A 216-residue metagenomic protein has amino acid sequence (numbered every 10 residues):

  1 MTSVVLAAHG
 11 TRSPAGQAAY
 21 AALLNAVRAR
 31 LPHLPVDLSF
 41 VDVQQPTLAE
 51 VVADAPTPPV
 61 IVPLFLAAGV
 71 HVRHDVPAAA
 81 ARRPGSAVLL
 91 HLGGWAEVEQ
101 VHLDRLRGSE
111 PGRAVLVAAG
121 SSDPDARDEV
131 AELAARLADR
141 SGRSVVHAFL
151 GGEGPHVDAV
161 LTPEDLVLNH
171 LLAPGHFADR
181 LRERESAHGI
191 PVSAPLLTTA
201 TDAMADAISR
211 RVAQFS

Functional and structural regions predicted by a protein language model:
M1-S216: Active-site-proximal alpha-helix that buttresses catalytic centers in soluble enzyme cores
